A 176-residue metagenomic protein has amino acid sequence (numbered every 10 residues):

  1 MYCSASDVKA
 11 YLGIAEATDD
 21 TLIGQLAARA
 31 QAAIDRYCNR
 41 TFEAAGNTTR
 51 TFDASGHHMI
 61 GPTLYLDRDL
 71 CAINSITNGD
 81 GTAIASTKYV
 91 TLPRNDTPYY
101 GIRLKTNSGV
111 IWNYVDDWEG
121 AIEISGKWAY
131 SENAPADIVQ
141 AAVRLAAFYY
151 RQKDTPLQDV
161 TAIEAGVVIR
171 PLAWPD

Functional and structural regions predicted by a protein language model:
M1-D176: Divalent metal-cofactor coordination and adjacent catalytic microenvironments
